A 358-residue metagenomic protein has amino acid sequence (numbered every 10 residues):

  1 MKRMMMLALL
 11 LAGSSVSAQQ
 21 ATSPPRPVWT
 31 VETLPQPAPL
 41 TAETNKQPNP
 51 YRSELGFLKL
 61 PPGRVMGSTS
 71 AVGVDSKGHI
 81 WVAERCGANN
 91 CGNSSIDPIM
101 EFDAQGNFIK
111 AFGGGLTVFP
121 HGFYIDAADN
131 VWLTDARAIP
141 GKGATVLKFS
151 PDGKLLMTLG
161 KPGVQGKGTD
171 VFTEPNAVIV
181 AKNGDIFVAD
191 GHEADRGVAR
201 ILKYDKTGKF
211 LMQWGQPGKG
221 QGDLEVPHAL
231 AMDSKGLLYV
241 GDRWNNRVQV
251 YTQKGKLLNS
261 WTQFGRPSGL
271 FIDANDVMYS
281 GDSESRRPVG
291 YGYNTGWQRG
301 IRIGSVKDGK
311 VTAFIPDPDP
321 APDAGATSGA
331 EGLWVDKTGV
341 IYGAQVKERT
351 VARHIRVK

Functional and structural regions predicted by a protein language model:
M4-A12: Sec-dependent N-terminal signal peptides
S14-A18: C-terminal segment of classical bacterial N-terminal signal peptides
Q19-K358: Eukaryotic scaffold repeat domains enriched in small/polar residues
